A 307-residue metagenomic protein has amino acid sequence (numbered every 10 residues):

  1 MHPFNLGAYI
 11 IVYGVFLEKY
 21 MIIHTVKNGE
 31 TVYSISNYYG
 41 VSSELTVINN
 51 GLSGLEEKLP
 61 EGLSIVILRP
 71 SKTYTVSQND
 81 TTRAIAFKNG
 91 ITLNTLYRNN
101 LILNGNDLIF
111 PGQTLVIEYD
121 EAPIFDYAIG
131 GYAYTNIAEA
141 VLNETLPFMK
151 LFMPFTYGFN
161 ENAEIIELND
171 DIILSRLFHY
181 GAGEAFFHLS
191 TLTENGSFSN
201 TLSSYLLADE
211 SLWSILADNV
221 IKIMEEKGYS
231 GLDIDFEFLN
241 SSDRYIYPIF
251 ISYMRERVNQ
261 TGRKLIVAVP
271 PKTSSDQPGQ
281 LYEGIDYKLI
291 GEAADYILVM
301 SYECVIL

Functional and structural regions predicted by a protein language model:
M1-Y20: N-terminal amphipathic/basic-hydrophobic helices that include classical n-h-c signal peptides and signal-anchor
L17-Y39, L63-G90, Q113: Primarily a LysM-type cell-wall glycan-binding module
E56-E57, L63-Q78, R83-A84, N104 (+3 more regions): Intrinsically disordered, low-complexity Ser/Thr-rich linker and spacer segments in cell-wall-related proteins
V76, D80, E167-L168, L207-I215 (+1 more regions): Soluble non-cytosolic domains of exported or imported proteins
D120-L216: Glycan-recognition patch characteristic of GH18 chitinases/ENGases and related GlcNAc/peptidoglycan-binding proteins
Y132, M153-F155, F186-S190, D233-E237 (+2 more regions): A cross-family glycoside hydrolase active-site/sugar-binding cleft signature
E161-L168, Y245-I249, Y253-L307: Substrate-binding surface in catalytic domains of secreted glycosidases
A217-I246, Y296-L307: Active-site groove signature of glycoside hydrolases
